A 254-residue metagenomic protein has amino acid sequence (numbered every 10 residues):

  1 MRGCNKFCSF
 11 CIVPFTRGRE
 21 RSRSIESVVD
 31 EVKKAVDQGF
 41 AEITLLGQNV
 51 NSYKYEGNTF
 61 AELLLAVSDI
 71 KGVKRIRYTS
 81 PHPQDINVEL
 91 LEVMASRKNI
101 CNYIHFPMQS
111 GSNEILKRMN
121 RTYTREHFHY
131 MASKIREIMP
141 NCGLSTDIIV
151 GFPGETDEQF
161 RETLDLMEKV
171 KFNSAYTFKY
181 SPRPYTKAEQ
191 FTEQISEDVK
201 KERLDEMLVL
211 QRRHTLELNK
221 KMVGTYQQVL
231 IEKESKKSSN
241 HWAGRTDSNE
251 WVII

Functional and structural regions predicted by a protein language model:
M1-E26: Canonical Radical SAM [4Fe-4S] cluster-binding loop centered on the CxxxCxxC motif and its immediate flanking residues
M1-S9, K33-D37, A41-T44, V229: N-terminal pre-triad scaffold of radical SAM enzymes
C8, V28, L45, Y78 (+6 more regions): Conserved, mostly hydrophobic/aromatic
E20-S27, N58-T59, N120-H127, E155-Q159 (+1 more regions): Alpha-helix N-cap and loop-to-helix initiation/capping positions
D37-D157, E168: Conserved SAM/AdoMet-binding glycine-rich loop
Y53-V73, M119-T122, P182-R213: Radical SAM enzyme [4Fe-4S]-AdoMet core and its adjacent flexible, acidic and glycine-rich loops/tails across
Y176-S181: Internal alpha/beta loop-helix hairpins
Q190-I254: Terminal RNA-binding accessory module
